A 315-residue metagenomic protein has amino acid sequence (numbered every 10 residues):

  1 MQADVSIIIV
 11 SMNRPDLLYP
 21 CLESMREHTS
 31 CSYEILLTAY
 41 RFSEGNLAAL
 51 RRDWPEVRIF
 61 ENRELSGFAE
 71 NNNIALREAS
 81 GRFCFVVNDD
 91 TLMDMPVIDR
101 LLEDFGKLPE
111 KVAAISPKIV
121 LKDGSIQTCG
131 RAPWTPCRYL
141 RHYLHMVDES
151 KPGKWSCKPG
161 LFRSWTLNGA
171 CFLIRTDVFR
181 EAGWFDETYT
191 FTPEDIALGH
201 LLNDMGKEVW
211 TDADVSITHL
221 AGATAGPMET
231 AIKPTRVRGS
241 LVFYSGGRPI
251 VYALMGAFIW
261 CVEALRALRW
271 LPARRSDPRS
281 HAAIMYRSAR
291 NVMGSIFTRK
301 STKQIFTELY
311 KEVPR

Functional and structural regions predicted by a protein language model:
E23-S32: Short, acidic, metal-binding catalytic loop of nucleotide-sugar glycosyltransferases
S32-F42, F60-N62: Short beta-strand/loop segment that forms part of the nucleotide-sugar
N62-A79: Glycine-rich, basic loop-to-helix element that forms the pyrophosphate-binding segment of sugar-nucleotide handling
C84: Short aromatic/hydrophobic "clamp" motif used to bind/position activated sugar donors
M95-C129: Conserved donor NDP-sugar-binding/catalytic core segment of glycosyltransferases
T135-W165: Short, flexible, basic/aromatic active-site loop/helix in glycosyltransferases
W165-S216: A short, conserved alpha-helix in the catalytic core of glycosyltransferases
A231-G239, P249-R315: Non-catalytic, C-terminal membrane-associated alpha-helical segments of glycosyltransferases
